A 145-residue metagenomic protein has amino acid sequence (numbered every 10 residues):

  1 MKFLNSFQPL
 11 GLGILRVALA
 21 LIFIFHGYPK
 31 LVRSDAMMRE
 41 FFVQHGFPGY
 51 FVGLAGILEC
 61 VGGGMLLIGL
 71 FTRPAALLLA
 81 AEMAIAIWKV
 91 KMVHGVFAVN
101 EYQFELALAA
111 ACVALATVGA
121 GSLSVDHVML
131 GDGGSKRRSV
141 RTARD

Functional and structural regions predicted by a protein language model:
M1-V32, Y50-L54, V61, L67-D145: Extended, low-polarity transmembrane helix blocks
V32-G49: Membrane-interface interhelical connector segments
